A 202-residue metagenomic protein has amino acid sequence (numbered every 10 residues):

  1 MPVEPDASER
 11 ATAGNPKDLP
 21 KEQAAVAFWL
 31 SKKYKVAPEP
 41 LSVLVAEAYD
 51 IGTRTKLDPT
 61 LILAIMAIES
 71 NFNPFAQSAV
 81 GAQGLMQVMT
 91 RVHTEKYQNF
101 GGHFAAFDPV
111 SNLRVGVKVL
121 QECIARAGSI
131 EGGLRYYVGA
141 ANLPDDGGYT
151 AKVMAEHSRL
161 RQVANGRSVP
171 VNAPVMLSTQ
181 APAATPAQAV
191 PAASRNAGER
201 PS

Functional and structural regions predicted by a protein language model:
M1, N99-S202: Non-catalytic cell-wall polysaccharide-engagement segments
M1-T55, R161-S202: Cell-wall glycan-active module
G14-E22, K33-L44, T53-L57, A76-G81 (+4 more regions): Extracytoplasmic/periplasmic, Sec-exported soluble proteins
A37-V43, P59-A64, A76, S129-Y136 (+1 more regions): Surface-exposed patches in mature extracellular/periplasmic domains of secreted proteins
L41-N73, G116: Short, functionally critical alpha-helical segments immediately adjacent to catalytic or ligand/cofactor-binding
L61-A67, L85-M89, K96, R135-V138: Soluble periplasmic/extracytoplasmic beta-strand elements of cell-envelope proteins
E69-N73, V92-E95, A140-L143: Solvent-exposed loop/turn segments at secondary-structure junctions within structured extracellular/periplasmic domains
A79-N99, G116: Substrate-binding/active-site groove segments that recognize and process beta-1,4-linked N-acetyl-hexosamine
